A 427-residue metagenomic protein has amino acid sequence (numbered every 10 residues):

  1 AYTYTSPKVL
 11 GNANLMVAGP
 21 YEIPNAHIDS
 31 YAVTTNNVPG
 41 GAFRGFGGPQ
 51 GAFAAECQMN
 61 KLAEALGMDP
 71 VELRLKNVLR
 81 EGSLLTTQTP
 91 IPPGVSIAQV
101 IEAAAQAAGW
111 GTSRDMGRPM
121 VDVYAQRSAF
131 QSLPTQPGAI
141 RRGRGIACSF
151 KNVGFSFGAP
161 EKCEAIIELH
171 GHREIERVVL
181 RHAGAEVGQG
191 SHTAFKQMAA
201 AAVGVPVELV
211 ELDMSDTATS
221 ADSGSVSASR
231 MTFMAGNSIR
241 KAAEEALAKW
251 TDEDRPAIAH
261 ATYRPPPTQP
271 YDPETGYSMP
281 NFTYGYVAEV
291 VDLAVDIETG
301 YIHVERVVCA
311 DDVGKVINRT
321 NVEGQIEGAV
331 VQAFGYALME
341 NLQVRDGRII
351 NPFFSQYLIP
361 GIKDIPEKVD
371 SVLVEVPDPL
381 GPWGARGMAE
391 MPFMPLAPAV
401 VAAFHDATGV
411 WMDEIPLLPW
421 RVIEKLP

Functional and structural regions predicted by a protein language model:
A1-G51, R118-F130, P134-P427: Gly/Pro-rich active-site capping loops and adjacent beta-alpha segments that organize cofactor/substrate pockets
G40-R44, E81-T87: Active-site-proximal beta-alpha loop/turn segments in soluble metabolic enzymes
M59-G82, T89-P90, A98, A104-A107: Conserved "HGTGT" condensation-loop signature of ketosynthase/thiolase-family condensing enzymes that catalyze
K61, A103, A107, G111 (+3 more regions): Solvent-exposed, charged/polar functional surfaces in cytosolic regulatory/catalytic domains
N77, P92-V95, S229-F233: Short, structured secondary-structure boundary patches
Q88-T89, E174: Short, solvent-exposed loop/turn segments at secondary-structure boundaries
P90-T135, R141: Amphipathic alpha-helical
